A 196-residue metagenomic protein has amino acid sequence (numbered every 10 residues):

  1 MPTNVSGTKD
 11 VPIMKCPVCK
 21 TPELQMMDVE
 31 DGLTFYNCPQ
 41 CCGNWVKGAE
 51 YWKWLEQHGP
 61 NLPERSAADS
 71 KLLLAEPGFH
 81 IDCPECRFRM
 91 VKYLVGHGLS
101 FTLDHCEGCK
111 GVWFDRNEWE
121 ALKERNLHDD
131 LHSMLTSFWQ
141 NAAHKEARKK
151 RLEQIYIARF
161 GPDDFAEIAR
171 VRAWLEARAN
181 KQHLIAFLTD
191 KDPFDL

Functional and structural regions predicted by a protein language model:
V5-K15, M27-G32, S70-H80, V95-S100: Short, flexible, mixed-charge glycine/proline-rich loop motifs that serve as phosphate/nucleic-acid-contacting
C16-C19, C38, C83-C86, C106: Short cysteine-rich clusters marking metal-coordination/redox-active sites
P22-L24, W45, R87-M90, W113: Cys/His-rich microdomains that often coordinate metals
G32-G43, S100-V112: Cysteine-rich micro-motifs
N44-V46, Y51, V112-F114, W119: Short, structured motif recognition centered on aromatic/hydrophobic residues
H58-L72, K123-H144: Short amphipathic alpha-helical linker/capping segments at the junctions of internal repeats and modular domains
S137-R178: Charged/polar low-complexity intrinsically disordered segments, enriched in acidic residues
A173-L196: C-terminal, charged low-complexity interaction regions
